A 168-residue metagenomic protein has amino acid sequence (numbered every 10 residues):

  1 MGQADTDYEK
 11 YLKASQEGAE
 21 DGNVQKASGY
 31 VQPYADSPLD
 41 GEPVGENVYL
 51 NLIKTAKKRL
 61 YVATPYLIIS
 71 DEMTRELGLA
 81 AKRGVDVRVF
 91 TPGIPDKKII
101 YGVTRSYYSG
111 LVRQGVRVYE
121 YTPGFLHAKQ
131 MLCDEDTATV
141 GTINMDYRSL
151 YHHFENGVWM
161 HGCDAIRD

Functional and structural regions predicted by a protein language model:
M1-D168: Charged, low-complexity intrinsically disordered terminal segments
